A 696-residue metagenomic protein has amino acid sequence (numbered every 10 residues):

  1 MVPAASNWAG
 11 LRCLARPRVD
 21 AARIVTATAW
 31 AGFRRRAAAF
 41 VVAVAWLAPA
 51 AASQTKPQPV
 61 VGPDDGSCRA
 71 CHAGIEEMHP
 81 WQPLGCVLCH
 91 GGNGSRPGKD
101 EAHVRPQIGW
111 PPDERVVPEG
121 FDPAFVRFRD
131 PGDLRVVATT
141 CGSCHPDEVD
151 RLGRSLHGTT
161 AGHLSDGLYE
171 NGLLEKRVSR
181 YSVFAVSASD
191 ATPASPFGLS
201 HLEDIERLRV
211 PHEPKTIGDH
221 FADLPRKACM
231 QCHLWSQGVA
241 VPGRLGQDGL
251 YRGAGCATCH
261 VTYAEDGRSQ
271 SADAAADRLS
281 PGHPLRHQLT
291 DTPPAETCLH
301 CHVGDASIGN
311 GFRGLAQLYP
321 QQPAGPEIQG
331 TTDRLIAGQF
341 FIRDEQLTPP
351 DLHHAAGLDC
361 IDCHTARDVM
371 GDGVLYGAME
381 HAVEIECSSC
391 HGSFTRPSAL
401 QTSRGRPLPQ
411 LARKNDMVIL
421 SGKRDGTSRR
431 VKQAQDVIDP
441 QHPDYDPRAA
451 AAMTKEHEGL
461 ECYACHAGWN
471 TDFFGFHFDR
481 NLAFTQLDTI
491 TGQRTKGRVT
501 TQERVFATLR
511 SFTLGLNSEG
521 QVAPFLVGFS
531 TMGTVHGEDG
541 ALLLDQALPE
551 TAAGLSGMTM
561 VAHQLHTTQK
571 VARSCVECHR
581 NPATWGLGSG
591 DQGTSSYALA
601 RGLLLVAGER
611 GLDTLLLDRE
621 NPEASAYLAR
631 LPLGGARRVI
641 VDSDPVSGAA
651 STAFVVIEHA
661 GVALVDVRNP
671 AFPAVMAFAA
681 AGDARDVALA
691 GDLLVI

Functional and structural regions predicted by a protein language model:
A38-A48: Bacterial N-terminal signal peptides
P49-E76, V87, G91-A240, Y263-E265 (+1 more regions): C-type cytochrome heme-c attachment and multiheme electron-transfer modules
D248-S280: Long, hydrophobic, well-ordered secondary-structure blocks that form the structural core and pocket-lining surfaces
A257, S388, V576, D613-L615 (+1 more regions): Conserved hydrophobic/aromatic positions in well-ordered beta-strands
T594-I696: Feature marking well-ordered beta-strand scaffolds used for ligand recognition
